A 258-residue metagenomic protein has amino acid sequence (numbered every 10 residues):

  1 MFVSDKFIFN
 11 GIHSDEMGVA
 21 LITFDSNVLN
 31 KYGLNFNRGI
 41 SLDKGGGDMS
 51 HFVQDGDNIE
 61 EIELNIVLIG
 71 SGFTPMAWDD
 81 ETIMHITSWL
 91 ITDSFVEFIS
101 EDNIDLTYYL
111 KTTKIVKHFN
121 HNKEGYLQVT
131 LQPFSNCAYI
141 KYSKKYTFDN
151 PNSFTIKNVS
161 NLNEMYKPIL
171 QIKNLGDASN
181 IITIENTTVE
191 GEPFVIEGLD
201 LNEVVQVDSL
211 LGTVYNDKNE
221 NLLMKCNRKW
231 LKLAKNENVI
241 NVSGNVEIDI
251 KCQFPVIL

Functional and structural regions predicted by a protein language model:
M1-L42: Polar/acidic, low-complexity leader/linker segments enriched in S/T/G and N/D
F9, Q132-C137, T147-F148: Mixed-charge, glycine-accented linear interaction segment located at domain edges/termini
V28-N65: Short, solvent-exposed beta-alpha or beta-beta edge segments that form flexible loop/patches at the rim of ligand
S50-P75, K123-C137, N238: Oligomerization/assembly interface segments of phage tail-like spikes and tubes
V67-T112: Short, acidic/charged, Gly/Pro-enriched secondary-structure junctions
L68-G72, D102, K114-V116, P133-C137 (+3 more regions): Beta-strand elements of well-folded, non-transmembrane domains
F95-C137: Short beta-strand and beta-hairpin "edge-sheet" elements
Y139-L258: Intrinsically disordered, low-complexity segments enriched in serine, threonine, and glycine
